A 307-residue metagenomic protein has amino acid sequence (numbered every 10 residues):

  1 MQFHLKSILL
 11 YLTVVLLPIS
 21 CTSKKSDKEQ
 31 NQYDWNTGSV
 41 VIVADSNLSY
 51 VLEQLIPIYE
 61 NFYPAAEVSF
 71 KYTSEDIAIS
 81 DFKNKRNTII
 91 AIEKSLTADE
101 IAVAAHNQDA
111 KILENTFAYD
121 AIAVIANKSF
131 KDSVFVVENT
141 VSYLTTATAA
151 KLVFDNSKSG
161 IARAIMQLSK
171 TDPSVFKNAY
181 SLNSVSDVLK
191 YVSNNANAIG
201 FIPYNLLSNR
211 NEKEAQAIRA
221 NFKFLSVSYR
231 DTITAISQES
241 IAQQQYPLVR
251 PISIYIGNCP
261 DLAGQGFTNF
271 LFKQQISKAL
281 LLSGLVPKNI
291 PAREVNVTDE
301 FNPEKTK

Functional and structural regions predicted by a protein language model:
M1-I19: Sec-dependent bacterial lipoprotein signal peptides
F3-H4, C21-Y63, K83, I112-D120 (+1 more regions): Exported/periplasmic ABC-transporter solute-binding proteins
V43, S69, T88-A91: Short, conserved beta-strand segments within well-ordered enzyme catalytic domains that often line or immediately flank
A65-S80: Central regulatory/effector-binding core of bacterial HTH transcription factors
T73, A91-E100, N183, F201-Y204 (+1 more regions): Short beta-strand and adjacent tight-turn residues that come in two discontinuous sequence segments and form the edges
D76-N107: Pocket-flanking alpha-helical
